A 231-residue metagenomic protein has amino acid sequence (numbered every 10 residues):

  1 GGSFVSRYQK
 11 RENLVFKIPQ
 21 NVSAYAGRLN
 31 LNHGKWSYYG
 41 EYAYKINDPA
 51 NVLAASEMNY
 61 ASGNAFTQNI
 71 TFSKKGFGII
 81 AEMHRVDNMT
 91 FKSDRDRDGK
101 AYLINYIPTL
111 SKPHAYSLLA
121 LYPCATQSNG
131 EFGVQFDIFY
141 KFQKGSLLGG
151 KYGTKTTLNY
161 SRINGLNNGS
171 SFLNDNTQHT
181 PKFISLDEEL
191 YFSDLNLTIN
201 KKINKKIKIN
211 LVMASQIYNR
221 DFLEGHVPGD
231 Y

Functional and structural regions predicted by a protein language model:
F4, K10-Y231: Exposed, low-structure sequence patches enriched in small/polar residues
